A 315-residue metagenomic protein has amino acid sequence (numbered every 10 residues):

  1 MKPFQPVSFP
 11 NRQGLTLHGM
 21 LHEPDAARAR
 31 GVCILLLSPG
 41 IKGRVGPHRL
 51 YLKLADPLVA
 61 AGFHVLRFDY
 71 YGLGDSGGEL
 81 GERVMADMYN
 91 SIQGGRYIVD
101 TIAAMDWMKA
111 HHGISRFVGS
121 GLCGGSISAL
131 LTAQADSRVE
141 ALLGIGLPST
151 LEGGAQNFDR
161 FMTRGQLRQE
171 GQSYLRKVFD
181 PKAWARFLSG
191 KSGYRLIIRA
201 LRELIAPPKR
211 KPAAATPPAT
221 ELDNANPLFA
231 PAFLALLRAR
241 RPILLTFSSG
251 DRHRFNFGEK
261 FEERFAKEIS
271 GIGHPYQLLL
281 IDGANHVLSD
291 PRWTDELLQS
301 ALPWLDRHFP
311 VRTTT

Functional and structural regions predicted by a protein language model:
M1-V32, D290: N-terminal cap/lid segment of alpha/beta-hydrolase-fold proteins
S8-N11, L54, L167-T313: Serine-hydrolase catalytic core
P24-D69, H253: Short, surface-exposed "cap/lid" segments of acyl-processing enzymes
L37-S38, Y70, I145, F247 (+1 more regions): Alpha/beta-hydrolase
G40, H64, D69-S76, P148 (+1 more regions): Short beta-to-alpha linker loops that shape the active-site pocket of alpha/beta-hydrolase fold enzymes
K42-G46, L50, G72-I92: Cap/lid segment of the alpha/beta-hydrolase catalytic domain
R83-H111: Alpha/beta-hydrolase active-site loop
I102-R176, T216-T220, A235-L236: Primarily recognizes the serine-hydrolase "nucleophile elbow" in alpha/beta-hydrolase and SGNH/GDSL folds
